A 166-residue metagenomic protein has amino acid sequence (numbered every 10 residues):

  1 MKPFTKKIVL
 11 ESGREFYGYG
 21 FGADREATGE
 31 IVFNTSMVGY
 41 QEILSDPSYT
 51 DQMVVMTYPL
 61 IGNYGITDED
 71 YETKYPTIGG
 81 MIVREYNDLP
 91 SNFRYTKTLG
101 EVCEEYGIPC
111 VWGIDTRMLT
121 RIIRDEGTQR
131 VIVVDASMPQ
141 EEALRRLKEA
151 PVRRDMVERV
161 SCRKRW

Functional and structural regions predicted by a protein language model:
M1-W166: RNA-binding accessory domains that recognize and position tRNA/RNA substrates
